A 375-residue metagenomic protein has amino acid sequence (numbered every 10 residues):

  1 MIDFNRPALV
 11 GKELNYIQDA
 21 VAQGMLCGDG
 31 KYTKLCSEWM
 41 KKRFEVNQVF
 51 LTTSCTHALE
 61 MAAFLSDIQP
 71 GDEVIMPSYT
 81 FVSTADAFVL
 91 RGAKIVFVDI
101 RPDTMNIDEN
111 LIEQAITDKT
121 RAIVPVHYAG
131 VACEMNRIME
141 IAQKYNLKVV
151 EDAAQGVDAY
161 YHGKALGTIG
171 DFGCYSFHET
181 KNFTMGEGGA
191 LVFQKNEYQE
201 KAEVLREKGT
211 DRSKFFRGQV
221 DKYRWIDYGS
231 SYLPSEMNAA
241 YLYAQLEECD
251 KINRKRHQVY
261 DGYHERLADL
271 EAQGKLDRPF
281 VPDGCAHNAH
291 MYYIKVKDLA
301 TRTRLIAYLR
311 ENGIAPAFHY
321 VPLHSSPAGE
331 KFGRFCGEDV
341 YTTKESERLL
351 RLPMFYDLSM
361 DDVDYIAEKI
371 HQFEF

Functional and structural regions predicted by a protein language model:
M1-C27, R224-I226, P353: N-terminal "arm"/small-domain region of PLP-dependent enzymes with the aminotransferase-like
L26-E73, A87-R91, F97-D99, K164: Phosphate-binding glycine-rich loop
K34-W39, R43-V49, N110, Q114 (+5 more regions): PLP-dependent aminotransferase class I/II
F50, I75, V96, V149-V150 (+3 more regions): Structural detector of well-ordered beta-strand residues that form the stable sheet scaffold of enzyme domains
A58, T80, P353: Conserved SAM-binding loop
F64-A153, Y160: PLP-dependent aminotransferase-like
E151-M185, K214-F216, D221-I226: Conserved active-site segment immediately N-terminal to the catalytic lysine that forms the internal aldimine
T168-D211, E236: Active-site PLP attachment segment
